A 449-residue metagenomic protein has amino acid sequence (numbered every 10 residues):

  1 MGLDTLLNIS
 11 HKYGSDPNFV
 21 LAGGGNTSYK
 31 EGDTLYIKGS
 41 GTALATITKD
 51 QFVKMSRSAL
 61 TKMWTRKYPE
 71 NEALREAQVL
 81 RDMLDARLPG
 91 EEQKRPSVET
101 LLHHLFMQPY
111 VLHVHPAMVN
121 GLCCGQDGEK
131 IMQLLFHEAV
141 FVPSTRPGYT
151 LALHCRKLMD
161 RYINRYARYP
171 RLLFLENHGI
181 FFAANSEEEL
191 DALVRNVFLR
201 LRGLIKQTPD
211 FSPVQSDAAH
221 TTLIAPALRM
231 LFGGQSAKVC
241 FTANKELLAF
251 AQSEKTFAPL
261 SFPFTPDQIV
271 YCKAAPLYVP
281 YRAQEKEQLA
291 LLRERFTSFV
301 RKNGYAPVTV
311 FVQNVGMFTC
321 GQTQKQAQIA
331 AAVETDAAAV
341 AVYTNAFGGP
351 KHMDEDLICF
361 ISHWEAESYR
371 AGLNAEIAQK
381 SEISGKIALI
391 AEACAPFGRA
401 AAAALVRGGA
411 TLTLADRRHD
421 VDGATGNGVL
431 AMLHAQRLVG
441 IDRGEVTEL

Functional and structural regions predicted by a protein language model:
M1-A388, A400-A404, G408: Glycine-rich flexible loops
M118, H419, E445: Short, glycine/acidic-enriched loop or turn micro-motifs at the edges of active sites
G121, G398, D422, E448: Conserved protein kinase catalytic core
L173, T411-T413, V439: A structural signal for isolated positions on well-ordered beta-strands in alpha/beta enzyme cores
A391: Conserved phosphate-coupling serine/threonine residues in phosphotransfer and NTP-handling enzymes
C394-A395: Conserved glycine-rich cofactor-binding loop
A410-G426: Conserved glycine-rich Rossmann-like NAD(P)H-binding loop of the short-chain dehydrogenase/reductase
G428-L449: Rossmann-fold cofactor-recognition segment
